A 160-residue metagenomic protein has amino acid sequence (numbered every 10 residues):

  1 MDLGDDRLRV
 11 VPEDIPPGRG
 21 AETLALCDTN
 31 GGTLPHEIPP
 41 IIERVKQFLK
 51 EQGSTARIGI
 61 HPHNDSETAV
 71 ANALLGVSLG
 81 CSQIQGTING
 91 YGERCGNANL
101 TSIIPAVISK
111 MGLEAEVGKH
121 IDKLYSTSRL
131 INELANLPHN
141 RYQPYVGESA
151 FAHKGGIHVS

Functional and structural regions predicted by a protein language model:
M1-I58, L74-C81: Alpha/beta enzyme core
M1-L3, D28-T33, P62-T68, I88-G92: Active-site-proximal loop/turn and secondary-structure-junction residues that shape catalytic pockets, frequently
E22, C81-G86, I104-G112: Short acidic (Asp/Glu) and glycine-rich catalytic loops that position anionic groups and cofactors
D28, L75, L79-A98: Glycine-rich phosphate-binding active-site loops on the catalytic face of alpha/beta enzymes
I38, C95-S102: Histidine/acidic-residue-rich catalytic or RNA/ligand-binding cores of hydrolases and nuclease-related proteins
I58-H61, E116-V117: Short catalytic-loop micro-motif centered on adjacent basic/acidic residues
E67-V70, N97: Glycine-rich phosphate-binding loop at the start of an alpha helix
P105, M111-S160: A mid-to-C-terminal "edge-of-domain" accessory segment
